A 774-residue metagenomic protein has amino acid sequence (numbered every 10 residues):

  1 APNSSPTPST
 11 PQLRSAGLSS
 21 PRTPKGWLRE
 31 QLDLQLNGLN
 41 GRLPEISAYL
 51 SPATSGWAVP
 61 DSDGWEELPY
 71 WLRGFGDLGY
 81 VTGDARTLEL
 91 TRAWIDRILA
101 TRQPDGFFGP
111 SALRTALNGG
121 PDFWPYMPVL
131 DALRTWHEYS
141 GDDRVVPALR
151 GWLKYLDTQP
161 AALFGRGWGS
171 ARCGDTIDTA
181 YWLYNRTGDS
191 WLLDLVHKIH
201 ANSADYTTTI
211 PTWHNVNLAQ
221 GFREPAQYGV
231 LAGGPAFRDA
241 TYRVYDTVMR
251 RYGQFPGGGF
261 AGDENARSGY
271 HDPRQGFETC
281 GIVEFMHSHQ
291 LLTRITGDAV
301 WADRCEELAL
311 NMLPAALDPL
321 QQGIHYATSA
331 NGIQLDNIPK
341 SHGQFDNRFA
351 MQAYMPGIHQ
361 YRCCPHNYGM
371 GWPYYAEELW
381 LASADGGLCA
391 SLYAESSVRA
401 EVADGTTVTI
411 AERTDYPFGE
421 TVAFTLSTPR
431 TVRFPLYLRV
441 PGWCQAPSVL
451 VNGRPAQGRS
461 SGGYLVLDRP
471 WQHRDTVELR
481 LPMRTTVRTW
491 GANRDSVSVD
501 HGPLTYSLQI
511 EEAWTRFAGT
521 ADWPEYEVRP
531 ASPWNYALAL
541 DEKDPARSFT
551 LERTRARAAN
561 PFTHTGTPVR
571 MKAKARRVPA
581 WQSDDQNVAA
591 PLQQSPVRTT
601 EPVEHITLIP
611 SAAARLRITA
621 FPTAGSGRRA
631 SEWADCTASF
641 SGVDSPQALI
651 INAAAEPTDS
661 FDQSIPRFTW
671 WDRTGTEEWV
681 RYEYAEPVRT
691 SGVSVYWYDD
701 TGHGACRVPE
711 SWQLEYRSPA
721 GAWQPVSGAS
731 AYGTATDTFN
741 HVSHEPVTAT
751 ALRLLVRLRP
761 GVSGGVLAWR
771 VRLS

Functional and structural regions predicted by a protein language model:
S5-A85, E89, A116-S140, G174-W191 (+4 more regions): Aromatic (Trp/Tyr) and acidic
A48-Y49, A100, D143-T158, W191-A204: Short, charged, amphipathic alpha-helices and their helix-cap/turn boundaries
L113-F123, L130, V146-S170: Asp-box/WD-like beta-propeller blade repeats and closely related beta-sheet repeat scaffolds
T241, D303-N311, A316-V422, S460 (+1 more regions): C-terminal beta-rich recognition modules with glycine/proline-rich loops and embedded aromatic residues
T414, L426-R430, R439-G442, R469 (+3 more regions): Non-cytosolic beta-sheet module surface loops
F434-Y437, L467-R484: C-terminal beta-strand-rich structural cap/linker in extracellular carbohydrate-active enzymes
C444-D468, V487-A492, S727-A735: Solvent-exposed beta-strand/loop surfaces of large extracellular or lumenal domains
S631, C636, F661-S774: Aromatic, loop-rich ligand-recognition surfaces of beta-strand-rich domains
